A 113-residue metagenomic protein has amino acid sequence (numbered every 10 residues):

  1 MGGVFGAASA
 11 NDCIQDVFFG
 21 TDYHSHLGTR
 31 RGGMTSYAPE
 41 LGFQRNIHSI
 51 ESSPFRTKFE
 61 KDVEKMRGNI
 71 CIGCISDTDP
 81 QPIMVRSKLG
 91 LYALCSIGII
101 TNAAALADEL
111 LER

Functional and structural regions predicted by a protein language model:
M1-A104, E109-R113: N-terminal glutamine amidotransferase
